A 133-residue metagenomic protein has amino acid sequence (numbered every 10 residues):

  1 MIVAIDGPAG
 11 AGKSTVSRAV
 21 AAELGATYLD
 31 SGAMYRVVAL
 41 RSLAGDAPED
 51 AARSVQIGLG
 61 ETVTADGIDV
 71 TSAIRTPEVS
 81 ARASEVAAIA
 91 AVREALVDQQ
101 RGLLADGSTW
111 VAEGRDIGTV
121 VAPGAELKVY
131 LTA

Functional and structural regions predicted by a protein language model:
V3-I5: Hydrophobic anchor at the beta1->P-loop junction of P-loop NTPases
P8: P-loop (Walker A) phosphate-binding loop of NTP-binding proteins
K13: Conserved lysine of the Walker
V16: Hydrophobic positions on the alpha1 helix immediately C-terminal to the Walker A/P-loop
A21-S31, L43-G45: Post-Walker A helix-loop "phosphate-sensing" segment adjacent to the P-loop in P-loop NTPases
A33-T109, D116-V121: ATP-dependent small-molecule kinase phosphotransfer cores that center on conserved nucleotide phosphate-binding segments
G114-R115, A133: A short beta-strand-to-loop transition that corresponds to the Sensor-1 phosphate-sensing loop of AAA+ P-loop ATPases
P123-A133: Conserved phosphate-donor/acceptor-positioning beta-strand/loop module used by diverse small-molecule
